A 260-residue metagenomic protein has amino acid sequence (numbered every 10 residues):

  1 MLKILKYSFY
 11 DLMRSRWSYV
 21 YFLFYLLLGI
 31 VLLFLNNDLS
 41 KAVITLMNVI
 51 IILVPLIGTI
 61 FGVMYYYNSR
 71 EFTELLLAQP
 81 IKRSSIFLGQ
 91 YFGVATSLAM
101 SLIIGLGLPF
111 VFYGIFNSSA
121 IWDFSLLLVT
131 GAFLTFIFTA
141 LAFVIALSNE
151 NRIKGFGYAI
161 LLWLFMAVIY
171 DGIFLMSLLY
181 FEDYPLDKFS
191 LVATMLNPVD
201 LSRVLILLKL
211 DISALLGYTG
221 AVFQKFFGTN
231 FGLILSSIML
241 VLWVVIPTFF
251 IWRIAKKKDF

Functional and structural regions predicted by a protein language model:
M1-K3, D38-L46, Y67-A78, M100-P109 (+2 more regions): Hydrophobic alpha-helical transmembrane segments
M1-V20: Aromatic- and glycine-rich beta-strand/loop motifs that create alpha-glucan
F22-L26, F156-F165: Central hydrophobic cores of alpha-helical transmembrane segments in multi-pass integral membrane proteins
I30-I50, G93-Y158: Secretory targeting signals
L46-S69, Y91: Long, hydrophobic alpha-helical segments
Y65-T96: Helix-loop-helix units of permease transmembrane domains in multi-pass membrane transporters, especially ABC
I169-V245, F249-R253: Terminal transmembrane helical anchor/hairpin motif
A255-F260: Short cytosolic juxtamembrane segments of multi-pass membrane proteins
